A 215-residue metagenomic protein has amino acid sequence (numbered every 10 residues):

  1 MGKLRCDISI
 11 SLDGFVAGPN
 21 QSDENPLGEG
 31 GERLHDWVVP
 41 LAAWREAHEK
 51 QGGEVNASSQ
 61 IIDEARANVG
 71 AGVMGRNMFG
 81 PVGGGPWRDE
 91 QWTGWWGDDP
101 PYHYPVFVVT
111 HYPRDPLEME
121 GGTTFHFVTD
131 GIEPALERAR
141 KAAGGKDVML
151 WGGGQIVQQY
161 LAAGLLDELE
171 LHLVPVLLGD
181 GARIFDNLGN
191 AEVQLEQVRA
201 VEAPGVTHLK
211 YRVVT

Functional and structural regions predicted by a protein language model:
M1-T215: Enzymes that bind and transform nitrogen-containing heteroaromatic metabolites
